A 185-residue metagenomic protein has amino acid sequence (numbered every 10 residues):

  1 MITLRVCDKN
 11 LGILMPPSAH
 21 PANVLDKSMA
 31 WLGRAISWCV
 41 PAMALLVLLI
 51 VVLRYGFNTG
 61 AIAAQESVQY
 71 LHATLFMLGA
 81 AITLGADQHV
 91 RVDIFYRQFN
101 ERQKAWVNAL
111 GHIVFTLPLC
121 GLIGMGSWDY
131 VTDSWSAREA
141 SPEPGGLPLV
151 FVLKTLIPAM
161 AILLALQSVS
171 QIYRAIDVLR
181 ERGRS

Functional and structural regions predicted by a protein language model:
I2-S185: Alpha-helical transmembrane segments and membrane-interface helix-loop junctions in multi-pass membrane proteins
